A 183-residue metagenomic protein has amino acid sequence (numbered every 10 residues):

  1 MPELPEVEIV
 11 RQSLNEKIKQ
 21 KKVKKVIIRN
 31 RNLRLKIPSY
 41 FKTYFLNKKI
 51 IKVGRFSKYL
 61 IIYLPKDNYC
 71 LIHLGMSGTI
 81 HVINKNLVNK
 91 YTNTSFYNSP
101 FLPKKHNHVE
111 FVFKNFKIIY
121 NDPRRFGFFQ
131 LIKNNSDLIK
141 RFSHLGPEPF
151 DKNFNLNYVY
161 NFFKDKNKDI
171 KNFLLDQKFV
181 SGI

Functional and structural regions predicted by a protein language model:
S13, K22-G54, I61-Y63, I80 (+2 more regions): Basic, nucleic-acid-binding surfaces and adjacent catalytic neighborhoods in DNA/RNA-processing proteins
I50, Y59, H106-H108: Short, acidic/polar N-cap/turn motifs at the starts of alpha helices
K52-F56, F101-K104: A short catalytic or substrate-binding loop motif that flags glycine-/basic-rich loops and adjacent residues that bind
V53-L60, P65-Y69, H73-G75: Polyanion/phosphate-binding surface patch
C70-G182: Phosphate/anion-contacting hairpin/loop surfaces
